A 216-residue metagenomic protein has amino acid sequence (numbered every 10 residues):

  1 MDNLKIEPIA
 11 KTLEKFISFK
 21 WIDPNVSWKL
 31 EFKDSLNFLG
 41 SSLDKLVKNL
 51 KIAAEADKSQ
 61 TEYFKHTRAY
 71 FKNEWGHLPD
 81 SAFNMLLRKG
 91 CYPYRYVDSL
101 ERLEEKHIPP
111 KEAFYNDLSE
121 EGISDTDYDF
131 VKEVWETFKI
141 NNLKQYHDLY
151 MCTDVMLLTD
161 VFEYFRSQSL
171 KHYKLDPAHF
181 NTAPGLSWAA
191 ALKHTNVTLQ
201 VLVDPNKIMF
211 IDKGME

Functional and structural regions predicted by a protein language model:
M1-E216: Metal-dependent nucleotidyl/phosphoryl-transfer cores and adjacent nucleic-acid-binding surfaces
